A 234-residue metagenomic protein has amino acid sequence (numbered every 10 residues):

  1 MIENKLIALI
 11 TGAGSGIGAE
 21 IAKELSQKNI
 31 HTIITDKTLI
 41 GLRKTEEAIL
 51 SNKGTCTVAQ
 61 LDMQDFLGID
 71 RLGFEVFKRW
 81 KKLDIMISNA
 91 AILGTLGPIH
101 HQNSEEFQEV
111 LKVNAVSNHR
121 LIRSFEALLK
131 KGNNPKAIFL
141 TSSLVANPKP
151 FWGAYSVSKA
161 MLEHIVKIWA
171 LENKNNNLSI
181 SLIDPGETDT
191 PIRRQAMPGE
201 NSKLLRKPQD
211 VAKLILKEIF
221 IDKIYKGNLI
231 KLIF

Functional and structural regions predicted by a protein language model:
G14-G16: Conserved glycine-rich cofactor-binding loop
I30-K44: Conserved glycine-rich Rossmann-like NAD(P)H-binding loop of the short-chain dehydrogenase/reductase
L39-I40, Q60-R71, S104: The beta1-alpha1 cofactor-binding region of Rossmann-like NAD(H)/NADP(H)-dependent oxidoreductases
N89-L96: Conserved NAD(P)H cofactor-binding loop of Rossmann-fold oxidoreductase domains
I92, K130, P135-M161, V166-K174 (+1 more regions): Catalytic loop of short-chain dehydrogenase/reductase
G97-I99, N103-Q108: Substrate-binding pocket helix/loop in short-chain dehydrogenase/reductase
N176, L182-I183, T190, G199-F234: C-terminal helical subdomain
